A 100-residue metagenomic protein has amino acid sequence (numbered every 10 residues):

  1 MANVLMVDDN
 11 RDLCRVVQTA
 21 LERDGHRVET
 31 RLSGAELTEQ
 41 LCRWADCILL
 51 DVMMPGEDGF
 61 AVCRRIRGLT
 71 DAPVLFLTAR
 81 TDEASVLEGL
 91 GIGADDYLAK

Functional and structural regions predicted by a protein language model:
M1-D12, V17-L21, I48: Conserved acidic segment of CheY-like receiver
C14, P55, D82, K100: The feature encodes the CheY-like receiver
T30-C47: Acidic, metal-coordinating helix/loop segments flanking the phosphotransfer/catalytic sites of two-component signaling
L32-S33, D58-A61: Acidic catalytic/metal-coordinating carboxylates
L37, G89-L90: Residue preferences within the helical output face of two-component receiver
L41-W44, R65-A72, I92: Conserved phosphotransfer cores of two-component systems
D51, T78: Active-site residues of response regulator receiver
